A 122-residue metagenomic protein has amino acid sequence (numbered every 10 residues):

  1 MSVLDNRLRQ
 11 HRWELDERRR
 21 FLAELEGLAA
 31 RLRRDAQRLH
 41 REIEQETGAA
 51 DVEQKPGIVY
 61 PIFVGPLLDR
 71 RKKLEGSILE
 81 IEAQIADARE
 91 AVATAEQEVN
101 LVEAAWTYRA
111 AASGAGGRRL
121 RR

Functional and structural regions predicted by a protein language model:
M1-R122: Charge-rich amphipathic alpha-helical interaction elements
